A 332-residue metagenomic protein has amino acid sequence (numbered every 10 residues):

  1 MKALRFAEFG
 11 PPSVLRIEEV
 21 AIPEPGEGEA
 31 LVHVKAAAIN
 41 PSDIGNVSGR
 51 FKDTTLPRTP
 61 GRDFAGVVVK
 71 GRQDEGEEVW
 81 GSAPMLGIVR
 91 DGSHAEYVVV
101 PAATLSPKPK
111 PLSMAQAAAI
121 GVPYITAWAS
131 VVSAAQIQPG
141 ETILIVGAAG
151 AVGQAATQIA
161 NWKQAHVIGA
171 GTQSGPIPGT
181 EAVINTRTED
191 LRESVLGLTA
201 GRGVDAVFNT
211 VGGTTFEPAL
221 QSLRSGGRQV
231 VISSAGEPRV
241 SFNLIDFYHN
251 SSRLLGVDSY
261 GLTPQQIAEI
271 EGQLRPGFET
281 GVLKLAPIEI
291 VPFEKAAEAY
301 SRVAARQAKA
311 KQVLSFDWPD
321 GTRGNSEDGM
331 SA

Functional and structural regions predicted by a protein language model:
A21-A38, S48-L86: Glycine-rich beta-strand-centered segment in the early N-terminal region that forms part of a ligand/cofactor-binding
K70-R72, A83, A102, G147 (+2 more regions): Conserved "cap/hinge" positions at secondary-structure junctions
W80, V207-F208: N-terminal Rossmann-like NAD(P) cofactor-binding module of classical short-chain dehydrogenase/reductase
G81-G147: NAD(P)H dinucleotide-binding glycine-rich loop of Rossmann-like/cofactor-binding domains, especially the beta1-alpha1
A118-E189: Mid-domain Rossmann-like dinucleotide-binding core that forms the NAD(H)/NADP(H) cofactor-binding site
K163, G171, T214-V282, F316-A332: Glycine-rich phosphate-binding loop and adjacent beta-alpha segment of Rossmann(oid) nucleotide-cofactor-binding
L191-G201: Short amphipathic alpha-helix with an adjacent loop that forms part of the alpha/beta core around
